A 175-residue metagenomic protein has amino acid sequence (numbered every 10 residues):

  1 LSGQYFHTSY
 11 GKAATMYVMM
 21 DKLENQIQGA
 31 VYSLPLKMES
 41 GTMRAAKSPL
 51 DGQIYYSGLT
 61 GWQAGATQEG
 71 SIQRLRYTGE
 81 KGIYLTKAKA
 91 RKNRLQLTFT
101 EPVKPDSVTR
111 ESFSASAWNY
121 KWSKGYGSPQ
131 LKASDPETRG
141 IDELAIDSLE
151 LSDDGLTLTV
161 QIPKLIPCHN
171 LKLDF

Functional and structural regions predicted by a protein language model:
L1-G82, K87, R94-T98: Beta-propeller domains with acidic blade repeats across secreted/periplasmic ectodomains and cytosolic WD/CNH propellers
A46, T60, E101-V103, K164 (+1 more regions): A mature extracytoplasmic/lumenal domain signature
L50, R91, S152-D154: Structural motif
L75-W122, I166, N170: N-terminal non-catalytic regions of secreted/periplasmic and cell-surface proteins
T86-K89, D147-L151: Short, exposed beta-strand/loop patches in secreted or surface proteins that constitute
R94-T98, T157-Q161, K172-D174: Beta-strand secondary-structure signal
P102-S148, L173-D174: Short, surface-exposed alpha-helix to beta-strand junction/turn motifs within ectodomains of secreted and cell-envelope
E150-H169: A surface-exposed beta-strand-loop module
